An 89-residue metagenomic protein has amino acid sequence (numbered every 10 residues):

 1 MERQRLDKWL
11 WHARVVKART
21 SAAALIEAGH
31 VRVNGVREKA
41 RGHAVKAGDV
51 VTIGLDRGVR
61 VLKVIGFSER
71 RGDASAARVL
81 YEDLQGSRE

Functional and structural regions predicted by a protein language model:
M1-E2, R71: Alpha-helical interaction segments
E2-A47: A basic, amphipathic helix-loop patch mediating RNA/tRNA/ribosome contacts
R60-E89: C-terminal structural segments of small proteins and small subunits
